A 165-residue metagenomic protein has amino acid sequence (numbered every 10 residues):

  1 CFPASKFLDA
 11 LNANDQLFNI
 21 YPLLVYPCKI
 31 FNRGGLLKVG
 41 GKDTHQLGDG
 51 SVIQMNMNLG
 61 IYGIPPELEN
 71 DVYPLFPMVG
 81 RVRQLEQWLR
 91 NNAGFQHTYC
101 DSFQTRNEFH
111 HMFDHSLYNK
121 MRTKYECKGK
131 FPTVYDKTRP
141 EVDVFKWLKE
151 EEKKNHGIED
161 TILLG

Functional and structural regions predicted by a protein language model:
C1-M112: Substrate-recognition/cap regions that form aromatic- and gly/pro-loop-enriched pockets for small-molecule ligands
V52, E69, P77-G165: Activity-critical C-terminal alpha-helical subdomain
